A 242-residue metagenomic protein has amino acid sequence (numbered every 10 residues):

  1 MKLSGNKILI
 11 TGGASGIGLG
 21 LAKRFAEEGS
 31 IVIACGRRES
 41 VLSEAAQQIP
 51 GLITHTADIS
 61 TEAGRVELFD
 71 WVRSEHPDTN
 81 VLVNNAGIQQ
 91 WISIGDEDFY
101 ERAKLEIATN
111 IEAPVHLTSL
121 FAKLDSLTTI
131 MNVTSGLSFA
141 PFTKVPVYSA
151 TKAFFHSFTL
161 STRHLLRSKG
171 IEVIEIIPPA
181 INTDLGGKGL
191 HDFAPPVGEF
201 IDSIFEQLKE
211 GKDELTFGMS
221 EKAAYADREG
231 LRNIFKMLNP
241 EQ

Functional and structural regions predicted by a protein language model:
K7, G12-G16: Conserved glycine-rich cofactor-binding loop
E28-E44: Conserved glycine-rich Rossmann-like NAD(P)H-binding loop of the short-chain dehydrogenase/reductase
T56-L68, Y100: The beta1-alpha1 cofactor-binding region of Rossmann-like NAD(H)/NADP(H)-dependent oxidoreductases
V66, Q89-K104, K144-V147: Conserved mid-core segment of classical short-chain dehydrogenase/reductases
I88, F99-V115, M131, F155: Catalytic Tyr-X3-Lys loop
T118, T151: Active-site helix of classical SDR
S135: Residue(s) in the substrate-gating loop at a strand-loop-helix junction that position the organic substrate next
E175, T183, G187-E229: C-terminal helical subdomain
